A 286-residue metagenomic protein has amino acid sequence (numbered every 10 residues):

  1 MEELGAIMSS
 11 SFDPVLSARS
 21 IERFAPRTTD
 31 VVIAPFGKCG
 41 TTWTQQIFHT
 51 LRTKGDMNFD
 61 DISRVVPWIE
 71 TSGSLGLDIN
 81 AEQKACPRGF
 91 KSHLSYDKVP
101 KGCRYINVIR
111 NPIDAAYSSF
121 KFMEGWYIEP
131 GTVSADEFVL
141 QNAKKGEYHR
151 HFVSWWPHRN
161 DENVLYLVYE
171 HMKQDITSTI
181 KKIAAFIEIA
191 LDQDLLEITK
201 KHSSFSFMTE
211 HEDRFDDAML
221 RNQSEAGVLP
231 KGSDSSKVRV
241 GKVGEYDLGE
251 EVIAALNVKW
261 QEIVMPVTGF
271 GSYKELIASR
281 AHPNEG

Functional and structural regions predicted by a protein language model:
M1-L167, L229-G286: PAPS-dependent sulfotransferase catalytic domain
T42-K54, Y166-L191, F207, G232: PAPS/PAP-binding and catalytic site of the sulfotransferase fold
L191-D192, G249: Helix N-cap / loop-to-helix initiation motif
I198-T199: Conserved ATP-dependent motor core of P-loop NTPases, especially the RecA-like helicase ATPase domain
H202-G232: Short acidic/His-enriched helical or mixed secondary-structure segments at domain edges of catalytic enzymes and some
